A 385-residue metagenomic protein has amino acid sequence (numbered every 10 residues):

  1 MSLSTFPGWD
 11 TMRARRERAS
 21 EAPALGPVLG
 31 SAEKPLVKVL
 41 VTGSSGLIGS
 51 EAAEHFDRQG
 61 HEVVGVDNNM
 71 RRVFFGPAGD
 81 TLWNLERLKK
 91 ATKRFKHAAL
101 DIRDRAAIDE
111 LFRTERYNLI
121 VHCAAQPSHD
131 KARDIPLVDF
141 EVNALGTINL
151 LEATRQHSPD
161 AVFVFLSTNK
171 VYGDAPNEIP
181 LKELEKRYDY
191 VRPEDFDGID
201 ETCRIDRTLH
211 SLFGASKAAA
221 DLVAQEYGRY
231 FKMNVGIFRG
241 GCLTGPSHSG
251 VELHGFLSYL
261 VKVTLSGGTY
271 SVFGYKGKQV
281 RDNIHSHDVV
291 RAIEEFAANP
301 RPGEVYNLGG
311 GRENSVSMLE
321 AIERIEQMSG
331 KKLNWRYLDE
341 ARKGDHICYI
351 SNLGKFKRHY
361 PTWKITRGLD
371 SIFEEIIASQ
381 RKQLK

Functional and structural regions predicted by a protein language model:
S2, F6-W9, A19-E21, V28-L29 (+1 more regions): C-terminal amphipathic/interface module of NAD(P)-dependent oxidoreductases and related NAD-binding regulators
S2-R16, A22-L243, Q380: N-terminal Rossmann-like NAD(P)+-binding domain of SDR-like oxidoreductases, especially those catalyzing
L85-K93, R187-R204, L260-G274, N299 (+2 more regions): A short C-terminal helix-loop "cap" of Rossmann-like NAD(P)-dependent dehydrogenase/epimerase domains
A132, F196-S211, V235-S249, Y259-I284 (+2 more regions): A conserved pocket-lining segment of Rossmann-fold NAD(P)-dependent short-chain dehydrogenase/reductase
N177, A218, F231, T244-Y259 (+6 more regions): Glycine/proline-rich active-site loop of Rossmann-fold NAD(P)-dependent oxidoreductases
Y275, V305-Y306, L319-I322, G330-C348: C-terminal "lid/loop" region of Rossmann-like NAD(P)-dependent oxidoreductases
S286, V305, A341-K364: Conserved C-terminal active-site "lid" loop/helix of NAD(P)H-dependent oxidoreductases that clamps the redox cofactor
V289, I293, L308, M318-A321 (+2 more regions): Non-catalytic, hydrophobic alpha-helical segments
